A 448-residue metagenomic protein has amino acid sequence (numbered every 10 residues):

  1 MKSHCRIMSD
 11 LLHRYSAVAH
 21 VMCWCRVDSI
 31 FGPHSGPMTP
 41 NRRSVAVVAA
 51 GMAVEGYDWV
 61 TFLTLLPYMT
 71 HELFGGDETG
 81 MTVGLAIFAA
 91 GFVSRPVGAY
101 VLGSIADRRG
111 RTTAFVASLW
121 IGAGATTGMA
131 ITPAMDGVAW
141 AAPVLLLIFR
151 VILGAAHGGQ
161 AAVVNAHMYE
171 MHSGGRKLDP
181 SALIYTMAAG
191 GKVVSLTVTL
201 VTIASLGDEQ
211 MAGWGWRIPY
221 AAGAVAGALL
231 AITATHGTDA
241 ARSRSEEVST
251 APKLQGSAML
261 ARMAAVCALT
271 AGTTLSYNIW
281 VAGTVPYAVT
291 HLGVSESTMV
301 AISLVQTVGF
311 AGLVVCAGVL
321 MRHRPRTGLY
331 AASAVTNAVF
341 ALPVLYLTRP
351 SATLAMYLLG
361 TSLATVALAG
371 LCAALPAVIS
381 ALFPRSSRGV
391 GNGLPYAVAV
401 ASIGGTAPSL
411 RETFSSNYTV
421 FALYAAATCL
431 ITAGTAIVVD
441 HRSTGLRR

Functional and structural regions predicted by a protein language model:
L63, A261-G309, G404: Extracytoplasmic gate region of multi-pass secondary transporters
L66-P96: Extracellular/periplasmic helix-loop-helix junction of adjacent transmembrane segments in MFS-like secondary
V97-G110, L313-R326: Helix-to-loop junctions at the C-terminal end of transmembrane segments in multipass secondary transporters
R108-L119, H323-A334: Cytoplasmic membrane-interface "Motif A"-like loop-to-helix N-cap segments of 12-TM Major Facilitator Superfamily
W120-V138, T336-P350: C-terminal ends and interior cores of transmembrane alpha-helices in multi-pass membrane transporters/permeases
A139-G158, A355-G370: Hydrophobic core of transmembrane alpha-helices in multi-pass small-molecule transporters, especially MFS/SLC-type
D179-L200, P395-T406: Glycine-rich segments within core transmembrane alpha-helices of 12-TM secondary carriers
S386-S415: A late C-terminal transmembrane helix in Major Facilitator Superfamily
